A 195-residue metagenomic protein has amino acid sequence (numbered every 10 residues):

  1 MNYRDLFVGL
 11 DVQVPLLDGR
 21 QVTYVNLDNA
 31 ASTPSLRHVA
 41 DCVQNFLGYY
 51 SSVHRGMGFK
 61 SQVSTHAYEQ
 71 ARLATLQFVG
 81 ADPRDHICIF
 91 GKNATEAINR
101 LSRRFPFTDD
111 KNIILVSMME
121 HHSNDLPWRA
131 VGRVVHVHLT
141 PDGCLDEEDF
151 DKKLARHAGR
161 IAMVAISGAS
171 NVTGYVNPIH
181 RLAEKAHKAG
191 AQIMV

Functional and structural regions predicted by a protein language model:
M1-V195: Pyridoxal 5′-phosphate
